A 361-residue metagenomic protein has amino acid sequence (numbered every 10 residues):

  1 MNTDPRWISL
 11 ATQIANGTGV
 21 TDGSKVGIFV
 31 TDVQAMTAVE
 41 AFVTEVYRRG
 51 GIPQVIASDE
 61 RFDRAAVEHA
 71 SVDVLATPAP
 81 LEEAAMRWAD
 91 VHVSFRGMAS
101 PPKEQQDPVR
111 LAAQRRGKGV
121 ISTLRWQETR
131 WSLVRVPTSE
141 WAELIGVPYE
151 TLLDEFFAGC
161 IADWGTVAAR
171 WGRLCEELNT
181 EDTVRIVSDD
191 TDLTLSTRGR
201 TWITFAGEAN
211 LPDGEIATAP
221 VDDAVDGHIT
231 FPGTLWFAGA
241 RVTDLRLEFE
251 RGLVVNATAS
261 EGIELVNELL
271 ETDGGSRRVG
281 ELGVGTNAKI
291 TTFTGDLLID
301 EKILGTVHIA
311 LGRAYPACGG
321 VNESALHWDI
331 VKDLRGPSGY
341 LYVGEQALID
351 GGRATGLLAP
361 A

Functional and structural regions predicted by a protein language model:
M1-G227: Active-site bordering "gate/hinge" segments that shape substrate access to catalytic or cofactor-binding pockets
V33-Q34, M98-S100, T138, R200 (+7 more regions): Short, glycine-/Ser/Thr-/acidic-enriched flexible segments
F42-R48, T201-W202, L245-E248, E271-G274 (+1 more regions): Short, solvent-exposed amphipathic alpha-helical segments in soluble enzyme and RNA/protein-processing domains
T183-I186, L245, V255, P337-A347: Short polybasic amphipathic segments
G214-T258: Oxyanion-binding "anion nests"
H228, A240, R246, D350-A361: Charge-rich, low-complexity intrinsically disordered segments
N256-V321: Dual-mode signal for accessory low-complexity, basic/Gly-rich regions
G295-P360: Internal helix-turn-beta structural module
